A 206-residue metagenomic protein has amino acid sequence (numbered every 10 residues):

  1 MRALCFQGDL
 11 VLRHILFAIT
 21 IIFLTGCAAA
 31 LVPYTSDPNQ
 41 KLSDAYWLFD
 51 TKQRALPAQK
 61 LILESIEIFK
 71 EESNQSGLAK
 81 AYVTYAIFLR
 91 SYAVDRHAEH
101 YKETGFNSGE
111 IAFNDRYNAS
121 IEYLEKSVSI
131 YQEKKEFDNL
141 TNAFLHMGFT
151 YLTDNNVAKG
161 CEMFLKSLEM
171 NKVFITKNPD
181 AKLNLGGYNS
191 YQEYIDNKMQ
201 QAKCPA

Functional and structural regions predicted by a protein language model:
L24-D44: Bacterial Sec signal peptide processing site at the extreme N-terminus
V32-S36, S76, D138: Residue signature of alpha-solenoid helical repeat architecture, marking inter-repeat boundaries and helix-start
N39-Q40, K80, N142: Residue register of alpha-helical TPR repeats
L48-F49, Y82, L89, F144 (+1 more regions): Residue at a conserved register position within TPR or TPR-like alpha-solenoid repeats
S91-E122: Short coil/linker segments at helix-helix boundaries
